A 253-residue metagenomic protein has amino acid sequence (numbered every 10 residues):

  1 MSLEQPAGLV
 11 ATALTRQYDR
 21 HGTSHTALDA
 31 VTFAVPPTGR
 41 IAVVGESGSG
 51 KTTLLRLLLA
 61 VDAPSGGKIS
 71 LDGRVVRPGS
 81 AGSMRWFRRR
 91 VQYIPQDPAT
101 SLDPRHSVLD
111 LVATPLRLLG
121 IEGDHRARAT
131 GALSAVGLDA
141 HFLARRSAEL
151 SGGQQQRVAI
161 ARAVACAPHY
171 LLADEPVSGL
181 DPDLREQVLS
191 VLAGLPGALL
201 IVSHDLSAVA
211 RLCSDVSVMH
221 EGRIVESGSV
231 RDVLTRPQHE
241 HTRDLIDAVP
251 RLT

Functional and structural regions predicted by a protein language model:
T23, V76-Q92, H106, L118 (+1 more regions): ABC ATPase NBD coupling module
L59: Helix-to-loop junction immediately C-terminal to a conserved catalytic motif
G67-R77, E226: Conserved ABC transporter NBD signature motif
I94, L234-T253: C-terminal boundary and immediately downstream tail of ABC-type ATPase nucleotide-binding domains
D124-H141, D247: Conserved ABC ATPase "signature" region
R146-L150, Q154: Conserved ABC ATPase signature
